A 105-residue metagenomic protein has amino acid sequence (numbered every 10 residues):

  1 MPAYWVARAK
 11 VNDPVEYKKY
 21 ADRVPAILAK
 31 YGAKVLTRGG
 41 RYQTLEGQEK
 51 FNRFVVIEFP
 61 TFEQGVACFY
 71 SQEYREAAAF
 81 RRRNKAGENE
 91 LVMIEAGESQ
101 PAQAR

Functional and structural regions predicted by a protein language model:
M1-F54, F59-Y70, Y74, I94-R105: Short S/T/G/P-rich N-terminal loop/turn motif that feeds into the first structured element of a domain
V66, R75-M93: C-terminal structural segments of small proteins and small subunits
